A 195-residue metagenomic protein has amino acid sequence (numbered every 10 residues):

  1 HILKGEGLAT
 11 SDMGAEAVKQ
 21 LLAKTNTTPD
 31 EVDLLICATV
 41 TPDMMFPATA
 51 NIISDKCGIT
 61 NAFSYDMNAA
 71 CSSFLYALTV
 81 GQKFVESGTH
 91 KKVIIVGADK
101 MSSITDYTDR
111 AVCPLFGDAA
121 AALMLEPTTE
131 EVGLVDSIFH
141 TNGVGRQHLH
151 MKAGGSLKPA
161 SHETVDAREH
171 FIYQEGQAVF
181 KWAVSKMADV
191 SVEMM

Functional and structural regions predicted by a protein language model:
H1-G7, D109-K181, S185, D189: Condensing-enzyme catalytic core mediating Claisen C-C bond formation in acyl metabolism
K4-D12, V40-V93: Conserved catalytic cysteine-centered active-site region of acyl-thioester-dependent Claisen-condensing enzymes
A17-D33, V190-M195: Phosphate/pyrophosphate-binding loops at sites that engage ATP/ADP/AMP, CoA/4′-phosphopantetheine, polyphosphate
L21, V32-L35, I53, A77 (+3 more regions): Buried hydrophobic positions in well-ordered alpha/beta secondary-structure cores of metabolic enzymes
D33-L34, K91-I94, A121-L123, V132-G133: Structural motif
A38, N68, V93-D99, L125-E126 (+1 more regions): Short beta-strand segments
M44-F46, L75-Y76, M101-T105, G143-R146: Short, well-ordered, mixed-charge alpha-helical segments that flank or form enzyme active sites
E86-A120: Flexible, glycine-rich active-site loops centered on histidine and acidic residues that chelate a metal or position
